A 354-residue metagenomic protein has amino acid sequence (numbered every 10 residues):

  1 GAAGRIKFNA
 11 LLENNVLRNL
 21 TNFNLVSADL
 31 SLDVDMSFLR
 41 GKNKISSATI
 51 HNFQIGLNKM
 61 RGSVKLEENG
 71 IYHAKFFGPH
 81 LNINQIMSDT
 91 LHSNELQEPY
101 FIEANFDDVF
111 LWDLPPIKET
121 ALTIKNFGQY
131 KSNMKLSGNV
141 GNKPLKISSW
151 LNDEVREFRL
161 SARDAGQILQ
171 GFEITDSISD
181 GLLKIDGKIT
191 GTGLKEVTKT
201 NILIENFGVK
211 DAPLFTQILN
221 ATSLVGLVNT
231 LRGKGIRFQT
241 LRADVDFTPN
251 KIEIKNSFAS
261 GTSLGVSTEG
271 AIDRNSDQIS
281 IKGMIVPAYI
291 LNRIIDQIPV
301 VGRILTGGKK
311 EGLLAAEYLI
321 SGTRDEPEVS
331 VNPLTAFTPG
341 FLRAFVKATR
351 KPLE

Functional and structural regions predicted by a protein language model:
G1-F53, I86-V286, Y318-A336, G340-E354: Solvent-exposed beta-strand/coil patches in large extracellular/periplasmic or lumenal scaffold regions
D33-V34, S63-E68, Q297-P299, R303: Surface-exposed flexible segments
I50-G62: Long, contiguous interaction/targeting segments characteristic of exported/extracellular or secretory-pathway proteins
R61-P79, T190: Flexible beta-edge/linker motif
L66-E68, T192-L194, G307-E311: A general structural signal for short secondary-structure junctions and capping/turn motifs
H73-S93: Short, structured interface segments
V286-T323, E328-V329: Surface-exposed, gly/pro-biased binding rims or lids
